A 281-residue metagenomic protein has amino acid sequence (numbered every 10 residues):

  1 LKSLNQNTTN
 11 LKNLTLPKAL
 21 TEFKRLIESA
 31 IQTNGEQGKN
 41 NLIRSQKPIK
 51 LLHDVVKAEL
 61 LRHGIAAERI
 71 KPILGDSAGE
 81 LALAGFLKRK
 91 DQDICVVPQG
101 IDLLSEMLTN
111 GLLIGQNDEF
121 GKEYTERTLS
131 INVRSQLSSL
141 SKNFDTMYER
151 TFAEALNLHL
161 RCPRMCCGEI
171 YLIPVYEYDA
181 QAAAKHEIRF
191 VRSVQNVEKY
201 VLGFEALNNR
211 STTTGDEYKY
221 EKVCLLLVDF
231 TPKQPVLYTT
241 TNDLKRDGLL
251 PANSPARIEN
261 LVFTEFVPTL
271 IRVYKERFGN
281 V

Functional and structural regions predicted by a protein language model:
L1-Q46, L52-R69, D76-L81, V175-V281: C-terminal tail/extension regions appended to the core domain(s) of diverse proteins
E22, K122-S130: Short coil-to-beta-strand
K71-Y124: Active-site metal-binding core of divalent-cation-utilizing nuclease and nuclease-like domains
I94-V96, R127-S135, T151: Conserved catalytic cores of phosphodiester-cleaving nucleases, focusing on short active-site segments
S130, G168-Y171, L225: Structural beta-sheet core signal
R134-T146: Surface-exposed cleft-lining segments at the edges of enzyme active sites
T146-R161, L207-R210: Short, charged, amphipathic alpha-helix that recurs within catalytic cores of restriction-modification and other
L160-A180: Nucleic-acid nuclease catalytic cores
